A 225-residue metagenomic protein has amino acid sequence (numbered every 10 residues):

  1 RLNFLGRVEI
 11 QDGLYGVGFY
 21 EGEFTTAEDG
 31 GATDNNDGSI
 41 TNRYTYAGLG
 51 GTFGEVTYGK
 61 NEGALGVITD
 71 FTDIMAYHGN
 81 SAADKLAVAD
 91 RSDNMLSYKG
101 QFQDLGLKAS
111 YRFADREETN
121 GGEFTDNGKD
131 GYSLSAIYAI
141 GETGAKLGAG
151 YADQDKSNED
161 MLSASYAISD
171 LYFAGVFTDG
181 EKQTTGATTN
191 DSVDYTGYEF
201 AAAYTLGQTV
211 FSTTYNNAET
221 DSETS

Functional and structural regions predicted by a protein language model:
R1-S225: Outer-membrane beta-barrel proteins
